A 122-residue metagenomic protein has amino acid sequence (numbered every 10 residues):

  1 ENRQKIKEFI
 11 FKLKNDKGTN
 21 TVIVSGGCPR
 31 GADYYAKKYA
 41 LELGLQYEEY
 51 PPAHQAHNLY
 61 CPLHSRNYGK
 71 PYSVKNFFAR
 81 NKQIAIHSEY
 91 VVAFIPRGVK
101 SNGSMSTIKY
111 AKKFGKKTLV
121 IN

Functional and structural regions predicted by a protein language model:
E1-N122: Acidic/glycine-enriched connector segments
